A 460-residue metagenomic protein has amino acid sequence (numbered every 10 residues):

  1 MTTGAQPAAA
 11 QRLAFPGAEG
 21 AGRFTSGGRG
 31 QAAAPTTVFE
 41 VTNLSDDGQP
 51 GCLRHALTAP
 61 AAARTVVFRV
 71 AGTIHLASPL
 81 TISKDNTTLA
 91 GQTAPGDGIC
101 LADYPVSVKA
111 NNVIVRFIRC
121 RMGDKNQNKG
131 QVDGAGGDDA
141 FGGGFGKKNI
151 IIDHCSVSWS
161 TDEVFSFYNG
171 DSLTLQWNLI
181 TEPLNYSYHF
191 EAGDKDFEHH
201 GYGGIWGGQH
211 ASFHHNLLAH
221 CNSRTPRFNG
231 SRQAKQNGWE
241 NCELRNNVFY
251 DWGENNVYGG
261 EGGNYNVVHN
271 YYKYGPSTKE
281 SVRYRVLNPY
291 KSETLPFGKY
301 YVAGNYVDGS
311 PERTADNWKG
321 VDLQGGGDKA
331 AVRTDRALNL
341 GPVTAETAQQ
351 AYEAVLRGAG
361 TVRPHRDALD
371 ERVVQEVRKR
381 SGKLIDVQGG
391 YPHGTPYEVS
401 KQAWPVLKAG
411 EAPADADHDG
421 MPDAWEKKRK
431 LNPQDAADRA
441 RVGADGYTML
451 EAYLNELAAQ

Functional and structural regions predicted by a protein language model:
F15-V66, D438: Acidic Gly/Asp/Thr-rich repetitive segments characteristic of extracellular carbohydrate-active and adhesion proteins
V38, A63-T65, A71-T73, P79 (+13 more regions): Detector for repetitive beta-architecture
I74-G207: Right-handed parallel beta-helix
S83, E182-N185, F197-Y265: Long, polar low-complexity repeats
R227, R232, G238-Y397: Extracellular beta-rich repeat passengers
E398-Q460: Extracellular calcium-associated, cysteine-rich motifs in secreted modular proteins
